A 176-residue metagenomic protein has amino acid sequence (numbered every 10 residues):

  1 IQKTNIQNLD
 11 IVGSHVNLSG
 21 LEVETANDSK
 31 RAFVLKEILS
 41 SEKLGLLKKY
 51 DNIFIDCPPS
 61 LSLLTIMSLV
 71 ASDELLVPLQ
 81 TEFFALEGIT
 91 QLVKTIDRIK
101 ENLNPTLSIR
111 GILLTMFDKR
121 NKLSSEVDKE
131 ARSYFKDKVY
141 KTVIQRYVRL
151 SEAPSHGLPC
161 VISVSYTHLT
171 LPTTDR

Functional and structural regions predicted by a protein language model:
I1-I11, K138-K141: Phosphate-binding loop that captures ATP/GTP phosphates
N5-Q7, G13-I55, S60-L61: Cytosolic-facing regulatory segments adjacent to core modules
L9, L18, L35, L39 (+5 more regions): Generic leucine side-chain signal with a strong bias for well-ordered alpha-helical environments
V12, T167-H168: Adenylate-forming
L47-V148: Conserved catalytic-core segment of NTP-binding enzymes
L150-P154: Short acidic/His/Gly/Ser-rich catalytic and metal-binding motifs that mark active-site loops of diverse hydrolases
H156-V164: C-terminal boundary of histidine-terminating zinc-finger modules
H168-R176: Single conserved hydrophobic/aromatic residue that forms the stacking wall/gate of nucleotide- or nucleobase-binding
